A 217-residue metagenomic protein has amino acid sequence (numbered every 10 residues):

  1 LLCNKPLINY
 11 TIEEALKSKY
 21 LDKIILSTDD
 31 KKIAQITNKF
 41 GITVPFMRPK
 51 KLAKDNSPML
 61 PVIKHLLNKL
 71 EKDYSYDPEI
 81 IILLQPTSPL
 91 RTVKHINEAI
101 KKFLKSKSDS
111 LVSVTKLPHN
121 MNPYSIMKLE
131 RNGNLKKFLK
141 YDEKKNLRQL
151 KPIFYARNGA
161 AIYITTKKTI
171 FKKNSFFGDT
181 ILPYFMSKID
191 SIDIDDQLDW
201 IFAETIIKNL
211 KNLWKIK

Functional and structural regions predicted by a protein language model:
L1-S27: N-terminal glycine-rich phosphate-binding loop and ensuing alpha1 helix
L16, I25, K31-I82, R91-E98: Short phosphate-binding loop-to-helix
K23-I25, L111, L182: A structural signal for isolated positions on well-ordered beta-strands in alpha/beta enzyme cores
L26-S27, S113, Y163, D193: Active-site-adjacent beta-strand anchor residues
M59-K64, S125-K128, Q197-I201: Short, surface-exposed amphipathic charged segments that create phosphate/polyanion-binding patches used for binding
P61, I80, P89-T180: Conserved core of the sugar-phosphate nucleotidyltransferase
F154-K217: Conserved alpha/beta core of the MobA/IspD/sugar-nucleotide pyrophosphorylase nucleotidyltransferase superfamily
